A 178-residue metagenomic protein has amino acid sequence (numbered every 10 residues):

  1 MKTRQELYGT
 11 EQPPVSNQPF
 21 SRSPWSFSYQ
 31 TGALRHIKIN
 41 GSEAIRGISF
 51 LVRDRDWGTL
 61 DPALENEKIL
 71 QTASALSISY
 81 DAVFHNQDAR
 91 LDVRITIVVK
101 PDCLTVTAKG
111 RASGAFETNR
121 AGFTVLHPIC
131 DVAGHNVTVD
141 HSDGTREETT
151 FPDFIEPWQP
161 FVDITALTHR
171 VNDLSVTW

Functional and structural regions predicted by a protein language model:
M1-D81, N136: Acidic-aromatic substrate-binding/catalytic surfaces of carbohydrate-active enzymes
T10, Q18-P19, S49, T59-A63 (+4 more regions): Short amphipathic alpha-helical surface micro-motifs
N17, P24, S74-L76, D88 (+3 more regions): Intrinsic-disorder/low-complexity loop/linker signature
S21-Q30, L91-I97, T168-W178: Broad, structure-driven detector of short, well-ordered beta-strand segments within folded domains
K38-S49, H85-V93, A115-T118, D131-A133 (+1 more regions): Short, surface-exposed beta-strand/loop "edge" segments at domain boundaries and coil↔beta transitions
I48, D56, I97-P101, V125-I129 (+1 more regions): Short, low-complexity, polar/charged sequence segments that are solvent-exposed and flexible
V52-S113, E117: Extended, loop-rich substrate-binding clefts of extracytoplasmic carbohydrate-active enzymes
T105, K109-W178: Polysaccharide-binding surfaces and accessory modules of carbohydrate-active proteins
